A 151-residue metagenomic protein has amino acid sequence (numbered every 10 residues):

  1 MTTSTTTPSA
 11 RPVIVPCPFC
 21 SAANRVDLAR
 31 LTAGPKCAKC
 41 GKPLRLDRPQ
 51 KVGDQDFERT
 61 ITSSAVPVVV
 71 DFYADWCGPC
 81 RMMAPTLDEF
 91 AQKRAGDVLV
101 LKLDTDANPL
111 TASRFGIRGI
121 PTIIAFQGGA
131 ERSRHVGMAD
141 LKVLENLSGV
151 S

Functional and structural regions predicted by a protein language model:
C17-C20, C37-C40: Short cysteine-rich clusters marking metal-coordination/redox-active sites
N24, L44, A84: Cys/His-rich microdomains that often coordinate metals
V26-P35: Short linker/helix segments within small regulatory modules
P49-V68: A short beta-strand-turn-helix
K51-V52, F72, L87-L110, I117: Thiol-based oxidoreductase modules, predominantly thioredoxin-like and allied folds used for disulfide exchange
A65, F72-W76, G119: Short pre-active-site segment immediately N-terminal to redox-active cysteine/selenocysteine motifs in thiol-based
F72-T86: Conserved redox-active cysteine motifs that mediate thiol-disulfide chemistry, especially di-cysteine Cys-X(1-2)-Cys
G119-S151: Non-catalytic, surface beta->alpha helical segment in thiol-disulfide oxidoreductase systems
